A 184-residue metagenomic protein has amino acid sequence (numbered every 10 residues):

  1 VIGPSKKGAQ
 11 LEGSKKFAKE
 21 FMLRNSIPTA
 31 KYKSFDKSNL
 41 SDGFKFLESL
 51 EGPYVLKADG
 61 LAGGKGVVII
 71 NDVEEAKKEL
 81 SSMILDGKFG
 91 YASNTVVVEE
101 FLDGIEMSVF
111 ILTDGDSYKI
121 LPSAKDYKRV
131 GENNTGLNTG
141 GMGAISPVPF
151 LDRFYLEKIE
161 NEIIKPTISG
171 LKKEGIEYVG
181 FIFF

Functional and structural regions predicted by a protein language model:
V1-S14, S26-K37: A short, GP-enriched loop/loop-strand-helix hinge that lies immediately N-terminal to, or at the N-terminal rim
I2-G3, A30, V55, V97-E99: Structural detector of well-ordered beta-strand residues that form the stable sheet scaffold of enzyme domains
K7-E12, A62-G63, K128-V130: Short gly/pro/ser/thr-enriched loop/turn and capping motifs at secondary-structure boundaries
S34, L61-K65, P147-V148: Helix-loop-beta segment of a Rossmann-like dinucleotide-binding subdomain
D42-G43: Short acidic active-site motifs
E51-D72: Conserved anion/nucleotide-ligand pocket segment
I70-F184: Internal nucleotide-binding/catalytic subdomain
